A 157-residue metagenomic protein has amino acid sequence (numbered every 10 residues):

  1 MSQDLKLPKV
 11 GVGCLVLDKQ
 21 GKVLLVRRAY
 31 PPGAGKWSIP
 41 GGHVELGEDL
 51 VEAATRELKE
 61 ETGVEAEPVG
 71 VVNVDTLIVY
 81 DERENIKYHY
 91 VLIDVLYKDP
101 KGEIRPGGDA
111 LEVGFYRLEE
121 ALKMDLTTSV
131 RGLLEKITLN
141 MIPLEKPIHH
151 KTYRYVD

Functional and structural regions predicted by a protein language model:
M1-V23, I93-L96: Conserved N-terminal beta-strand and adjoining loop/helix that marks the start of the Nudix/MutT-like hydrolase domain
K9, A34, I39, A66 (+1 more regions): Short connector loops at helix/strand junctions that flank enzyme active sites, especially segments positioning acidic
C14, P68-V71: Generic preference for hydrophobic
K19, V71-T76: Residue-level recognition of beta-strand microenvironments
K22-E60: Conserved Nudix-box catalytic region and its N-terminal flanking loop in Nudix hydrolases and closely related
G33, D75-Y80: Short, solvent-exposed loop/turn segments at secondary-structure junctions
V44-E67, I78-S129: Unchanged
G132-D157: Charged phosphate-binding loop/patch that engages nucleotide di/tri-phosphates or the phosphate backbone of nucleic
